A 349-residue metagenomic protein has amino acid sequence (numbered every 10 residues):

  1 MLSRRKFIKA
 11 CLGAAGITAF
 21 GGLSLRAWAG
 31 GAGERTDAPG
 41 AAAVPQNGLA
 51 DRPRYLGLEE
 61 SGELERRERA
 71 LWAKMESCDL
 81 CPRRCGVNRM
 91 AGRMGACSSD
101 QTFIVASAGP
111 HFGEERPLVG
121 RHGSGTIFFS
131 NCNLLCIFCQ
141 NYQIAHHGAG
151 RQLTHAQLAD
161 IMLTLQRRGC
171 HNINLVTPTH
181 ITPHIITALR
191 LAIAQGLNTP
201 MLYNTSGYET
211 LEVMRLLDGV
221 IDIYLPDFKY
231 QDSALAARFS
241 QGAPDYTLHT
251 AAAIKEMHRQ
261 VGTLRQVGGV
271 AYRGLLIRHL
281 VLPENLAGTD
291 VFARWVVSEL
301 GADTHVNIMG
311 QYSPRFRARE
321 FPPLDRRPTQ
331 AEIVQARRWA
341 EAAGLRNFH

Functional and structural regions predicted by a protein language model:
M1-G16: N-terminal secretory signal peptides and thylakoid transit peptides that target proteins across membranes
G48-C78, P82-F128, Q143: N-terminal [4Fe-4S]-dependent radical SAM core
S98-G219, I223, S233: Conserved Radical SAM active-site core
A145, T182, G207-T210, F228-T247 (+3 more regions): Conserved radical SAM core fold
M162, I186-L189, M214, I254 (+4 more regions): Generic structural signal for well-ordered alpha-helices, preferentially at hydrophobic/aromatic core positions
I173, M201-Y203, Y224-P226, L275-I277 (+1 more regions): Hydrophobic faces of well-ordered beta-strands that scaffold small-molecule active sites in alpha/beta enzyme cores
D218-D232, H305-Q311: Non-cysteine beta-strand/loop elements that form the S-adenosyl-L-methionine
F239-A243, A253-G288, F292-A293, Q311-Y312 (+1 more regions): Conserved strand-turn element in the central/C-terminal portion of the radical SAM core barrel that lines
